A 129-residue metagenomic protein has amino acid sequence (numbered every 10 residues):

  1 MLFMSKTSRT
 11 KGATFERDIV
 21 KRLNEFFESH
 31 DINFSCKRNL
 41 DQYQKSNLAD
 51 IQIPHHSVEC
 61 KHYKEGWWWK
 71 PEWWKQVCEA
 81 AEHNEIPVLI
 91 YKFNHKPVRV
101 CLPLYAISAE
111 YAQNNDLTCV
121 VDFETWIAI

Functional and structural regions predicted by a protein language model:
M1-I129: Catalytic phosphate/metal-binding cores of nucleic-acid and nucleotide-processing enzymes, i.e., regions that mediate
